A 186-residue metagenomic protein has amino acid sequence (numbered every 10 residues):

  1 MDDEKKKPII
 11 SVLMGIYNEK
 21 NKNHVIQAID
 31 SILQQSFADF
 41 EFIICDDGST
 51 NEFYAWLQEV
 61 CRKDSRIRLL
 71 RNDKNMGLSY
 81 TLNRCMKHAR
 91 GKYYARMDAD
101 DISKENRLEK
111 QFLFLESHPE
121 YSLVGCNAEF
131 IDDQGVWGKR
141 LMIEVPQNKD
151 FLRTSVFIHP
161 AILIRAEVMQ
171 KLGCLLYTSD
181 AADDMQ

Functional and structural regions predicted by a protein language model:
M1-S31: N-proximal low-complexity "stem/linker" segments adjacent to membrane-targeting elements
I29-D39: Short, acidic, metal-binding catalytic loop of nucleotide-sugar glycosyltransferases
D46-A55, K74, D98: A conserved acidic beta->alpha catalytic loop
E52, D101-F114: Acidic donor-binding/catalytic loop of UDP-sugar-dependent glycosyltransferases, especially processive GT2
Y54-R90: Conserved donor nucleotide-binding strand/loop of the catalytic core
L78-M86, K110-V168, L172: Flexible acidic/His/Gly-enriched loops in nucleotide-sugar-dependent glycosyltransferase catalytic domains
Y94: Short aromatic/hydrophobic "clamp" motif used to bind/position activated sugar donors
Y177-Q186: Single conserved hydrophobic/aromatic residue that forms the stacking wall/gate of nucleotide- or nucleobase-binding
